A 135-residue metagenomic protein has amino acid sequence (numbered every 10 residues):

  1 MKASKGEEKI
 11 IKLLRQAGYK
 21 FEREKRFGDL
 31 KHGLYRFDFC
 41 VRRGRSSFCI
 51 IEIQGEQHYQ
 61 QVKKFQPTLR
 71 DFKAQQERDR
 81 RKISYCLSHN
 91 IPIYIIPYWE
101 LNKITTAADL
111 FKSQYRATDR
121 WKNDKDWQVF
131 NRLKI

Functional and structural regions predicted by a protein language model:
M1-I135: Nucleic-acid endo/exonuclease domains
